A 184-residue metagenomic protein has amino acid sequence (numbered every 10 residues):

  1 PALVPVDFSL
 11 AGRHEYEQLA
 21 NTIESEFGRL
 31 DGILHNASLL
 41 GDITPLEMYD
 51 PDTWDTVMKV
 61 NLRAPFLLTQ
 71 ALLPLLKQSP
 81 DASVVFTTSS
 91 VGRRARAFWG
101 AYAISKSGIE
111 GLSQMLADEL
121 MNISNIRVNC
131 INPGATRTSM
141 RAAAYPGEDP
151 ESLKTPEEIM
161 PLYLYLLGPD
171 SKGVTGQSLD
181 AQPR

Functional and structural regions predicted by a protein language model:
P1-R13: Rossmann-fold cofactor-recognition segment
F8, N36-D42: Conserved NAD(P)H cofactor-binding loop of Rossmann-fold oxidoreductase domains
L19, T44-L46, D50-D55: Substrate-binding pocket helix/loop in short-chain dehydrogenase/reductase
L39, K77, D81-G108, S113-N122 (+1 more regions): Catalytic loop of short-chain dehydrogenase/reductase
Y49, A95-W99, R141: Active-site "substrate specificity/gating" loop of NAD(P)-dependent dehydrogenases, especially the short-chain
T69-Q70, Q114: A short, exposed helix-loop element centered on a Lys and neighboring polar residues
I126, C130-I131, T138, G147-R184: C-terminal helical subdomain
